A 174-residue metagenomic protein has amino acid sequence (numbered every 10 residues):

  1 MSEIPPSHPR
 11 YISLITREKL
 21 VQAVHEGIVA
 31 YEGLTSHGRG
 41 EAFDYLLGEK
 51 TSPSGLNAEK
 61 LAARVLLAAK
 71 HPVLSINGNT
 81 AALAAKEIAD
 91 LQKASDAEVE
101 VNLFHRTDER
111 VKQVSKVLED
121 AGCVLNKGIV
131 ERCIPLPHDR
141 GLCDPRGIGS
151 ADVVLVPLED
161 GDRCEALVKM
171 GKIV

Functional and structural regions predicted by a protein language model:
M1-E100: Electropositive, gly/pro-rich neighborhoods at or near active sites that engage anionic ligands
V65-A69, R146-D152, V168-M170: Flexible, charged surface loops at secondary-structure boundaries
P72, V154-L155, I173-V174: Short, well-ordered beta-strand core segments
N77-K86, H105-E109, E159-R163: Gly/Ser/Thr-rich loops at beta-strand to alpha-helix junctions that form or flank small-molecule/cofactor-binding
D90-D144: Long, charge-dense
Q92-K93, L167-G171: Short, conserved loop/helix-junction motifs that constitute active-site signature segments in enzyme catalytic cores
E98, K172-I173: Proline-centered loop/turn at the N-terminus of a beta-strand
V130-E165: Active-site glycine-rich loop that binds ribose-phosphate moieties when present
